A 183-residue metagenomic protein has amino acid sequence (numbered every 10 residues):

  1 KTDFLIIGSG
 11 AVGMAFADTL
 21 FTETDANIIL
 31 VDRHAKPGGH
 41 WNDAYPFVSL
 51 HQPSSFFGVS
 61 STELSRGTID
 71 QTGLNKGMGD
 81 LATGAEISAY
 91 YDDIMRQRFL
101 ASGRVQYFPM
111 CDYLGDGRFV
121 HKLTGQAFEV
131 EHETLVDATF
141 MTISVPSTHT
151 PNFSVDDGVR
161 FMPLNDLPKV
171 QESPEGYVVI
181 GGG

Functional and structural regions predicted by a protein language model:
K1, G77, T83, Y90 (+1 more regions): Glycine-rich dinucleotide-binding loop and its adjacent helix/turn
T2-L30, V178-G183: N-terminal Rossmann-like FAD-binding beta1-loop-alpha1 element of flavoenzymes
F16, H40, P146-T148: Short glycine-/acidic-enriched loop or helix-start segments at secondary-structure transitions that form or flank
D25-N27, R104, G158: A generic structural signal for alpha->beta connector loops
K36-Y90: Glycine-rich active-site loop/strand segments that organize a redox cofactor
V48, T62-R66, T72-K76, E86 (+4 more regions): A structure-centric feature marking long, well-folded core domains of fungal metabolic enzymes and membrane transporters
Q71-V145: Feature captures the FAD/FMN-dependent oxidoreductase FAD-binding
